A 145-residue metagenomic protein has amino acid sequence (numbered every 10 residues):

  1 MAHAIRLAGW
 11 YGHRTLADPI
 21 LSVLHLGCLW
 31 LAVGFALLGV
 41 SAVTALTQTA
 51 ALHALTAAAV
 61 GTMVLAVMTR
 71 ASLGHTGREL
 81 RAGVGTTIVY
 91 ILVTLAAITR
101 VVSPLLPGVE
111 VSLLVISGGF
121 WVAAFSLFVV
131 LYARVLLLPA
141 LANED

Functional and structural regions predicted by a protein language model:
M1-D145: Hydrophobic alpha-helical transmembrane segments of multi-pass integral membrane proteins
